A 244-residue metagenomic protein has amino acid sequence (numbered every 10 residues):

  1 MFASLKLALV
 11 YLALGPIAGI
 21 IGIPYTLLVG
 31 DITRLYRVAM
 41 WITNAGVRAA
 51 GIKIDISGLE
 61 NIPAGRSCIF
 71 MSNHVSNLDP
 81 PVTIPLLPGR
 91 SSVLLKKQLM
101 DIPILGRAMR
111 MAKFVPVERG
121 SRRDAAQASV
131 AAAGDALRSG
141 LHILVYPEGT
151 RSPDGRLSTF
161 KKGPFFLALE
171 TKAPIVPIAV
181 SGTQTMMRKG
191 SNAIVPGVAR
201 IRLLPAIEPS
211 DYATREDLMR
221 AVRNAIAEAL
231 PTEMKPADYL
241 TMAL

Functional and structural regions predicted by a protein language model:
M1-D55: N-terminal membrane-anchoring alpha-helices
L5, Q127-L244: Non-catalytic C-terminal accessory region of glycerolipid acyltransferases and related lyso-lipid remodeling enzymes
A18-L35, A49-A50, A64-R122: Catalytic core of membrane glycerolipid acyltransferases/transacylases, capturing the structured, soluble-facing
T43, V115-R119, G149-T150: Short, basic, glycine/proline-bearing loop/turn elements
A50-S57, A126-Q127, T183-T185: Short gly/ser/thr-rich secondary-structure transition/capping motifs
I56, V115-V117, P209: Short acidic-hydrophobic, aromatic-tinged amphipathic segments that line or gate anion-handling sites
L59-P63: Glycine-rich helix-loop-beta junction characteristic of Rossmann-like nucleotide cofactor-binding loops
